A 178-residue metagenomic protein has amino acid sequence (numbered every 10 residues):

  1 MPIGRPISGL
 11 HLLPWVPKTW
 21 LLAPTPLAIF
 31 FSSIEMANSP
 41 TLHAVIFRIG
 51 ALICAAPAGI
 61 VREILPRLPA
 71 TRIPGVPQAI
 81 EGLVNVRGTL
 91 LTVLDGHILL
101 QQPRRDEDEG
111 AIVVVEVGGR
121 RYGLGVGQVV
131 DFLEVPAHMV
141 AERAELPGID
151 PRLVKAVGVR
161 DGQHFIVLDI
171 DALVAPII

Functional and structural regions predicted by a protein language model:
I3, I7-T19, A23-I178: An acidic, low-aromatic, low-complexity terminal/linker signal
